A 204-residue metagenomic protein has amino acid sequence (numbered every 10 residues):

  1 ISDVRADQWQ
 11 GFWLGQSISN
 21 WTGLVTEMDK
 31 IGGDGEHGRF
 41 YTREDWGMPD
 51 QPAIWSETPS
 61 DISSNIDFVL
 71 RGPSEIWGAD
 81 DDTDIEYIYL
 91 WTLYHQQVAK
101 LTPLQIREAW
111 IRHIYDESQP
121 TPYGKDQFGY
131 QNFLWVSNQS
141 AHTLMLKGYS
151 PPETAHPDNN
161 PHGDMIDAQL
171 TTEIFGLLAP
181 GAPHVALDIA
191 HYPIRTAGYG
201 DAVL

Functional and structural regions predicted by a protein language model:
I1-L204: Structured, active/binding-site neighborhoods that engage oxygen-rich ligands
